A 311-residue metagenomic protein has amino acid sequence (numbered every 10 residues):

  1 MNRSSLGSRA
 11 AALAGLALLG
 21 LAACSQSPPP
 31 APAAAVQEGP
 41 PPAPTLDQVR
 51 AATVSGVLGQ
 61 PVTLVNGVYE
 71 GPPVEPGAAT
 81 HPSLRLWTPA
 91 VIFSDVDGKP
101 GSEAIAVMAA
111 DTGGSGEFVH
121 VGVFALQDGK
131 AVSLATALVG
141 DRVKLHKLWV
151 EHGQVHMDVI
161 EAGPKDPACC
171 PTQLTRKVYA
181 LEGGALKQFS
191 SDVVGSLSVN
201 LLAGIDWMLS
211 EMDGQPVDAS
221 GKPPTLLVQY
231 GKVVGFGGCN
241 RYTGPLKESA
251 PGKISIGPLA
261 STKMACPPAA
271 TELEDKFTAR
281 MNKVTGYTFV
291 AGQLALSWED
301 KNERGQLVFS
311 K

Functional and structural regions predicted by a protein language model:
N2-L13: Bacterial N-terminal signal peptides that target proteins for export
S5, S25-V65, H146-M208, M212-D218 (+3 more regions): Acidic, small-residue rich beta-repeat scaffolds with periodic aromatic anchors
G20-A23: C-terminal motif of bacterial Sec signal peptides marking the signal peptidase cleavage site
P28-A31, V193-K311: Lipid interaction determinants
G39-R85, S133-G140: Blade-edge motifs of beta-propeller repeat domains
L86-V96, H146-G153: Beta-propeller blade termini
D97-M108, V155-D158: Acidic/hydrophobic-patterned starts of short beta strands in beta-sheet-rich repeat architectures
V132-D141, Q188-V193, G257-L259: Beta-propeller fold detector
